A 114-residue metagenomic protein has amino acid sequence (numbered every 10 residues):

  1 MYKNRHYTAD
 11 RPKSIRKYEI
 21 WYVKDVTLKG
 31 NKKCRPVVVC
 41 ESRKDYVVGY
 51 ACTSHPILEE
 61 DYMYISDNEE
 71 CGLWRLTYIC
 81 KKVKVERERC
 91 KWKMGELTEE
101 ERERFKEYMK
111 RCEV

Functional and structural regions predicted by a protein language model:
M1-K17: Mixed-charge, Lys/Arg-rich low-complexity intrinsically disordered regions
N4, I65-V114: C-terminal terminal-subdomain/extension
K17-Y18, D61: Glycine-centered loop/turn motifs
Y22-K24, V38: Hydrophobic beta-strand signal
V26-L28: Short beta-turn/strand-loop junction motif enriched in small, turn-promoting residues
G30-C71: Compact nucleic-acid interaction/catalytic patches
